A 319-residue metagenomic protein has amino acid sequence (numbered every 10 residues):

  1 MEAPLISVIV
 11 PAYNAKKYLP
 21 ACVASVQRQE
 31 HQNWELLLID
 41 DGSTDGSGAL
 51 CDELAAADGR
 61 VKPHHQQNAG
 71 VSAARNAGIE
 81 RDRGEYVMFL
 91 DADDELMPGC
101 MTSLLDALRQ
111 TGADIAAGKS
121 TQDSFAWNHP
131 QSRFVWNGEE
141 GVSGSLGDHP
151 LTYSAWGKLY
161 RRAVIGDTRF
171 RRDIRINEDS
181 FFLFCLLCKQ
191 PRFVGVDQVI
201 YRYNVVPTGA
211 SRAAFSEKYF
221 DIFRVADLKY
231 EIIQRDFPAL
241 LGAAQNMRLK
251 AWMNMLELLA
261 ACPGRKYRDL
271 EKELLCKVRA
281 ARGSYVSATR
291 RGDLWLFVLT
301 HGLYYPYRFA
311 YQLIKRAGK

Functional and structural regions predicted by a protein language model:
N14-R28: Short, well-formed alpha-helical segments that are part of the catalytic scaffolds of diverse glycosyltransferases
Y18-P20, D45-L54, R60, E95 (+1 more regions): Acidic helix N-cap motif at the loop->helix transition within catalytic regions of sugar-transfer enzymes
S25, Q32, D40-L50, Q67: A conserved acidic beta->alpha catalytic loop
Q66-D82, S103: Glycine-rich, basic loop-to-helix element that forms the pyrophosphate-binding segment of sugar-nucleotide handling
V71, A92-V194, Y201-E217: Donor-binding/catalytic cores of nucleotide-activated saccharide and glycerol-phosphate transferases/polymerases
V87: Short aromatic/hydrophobic "clamp" motif used to bind/position activated sugar donors
V199-V206, R212-L240, A251-G283: Catalytic core of nucleotide-sugar-dependent glycosyltransferases
A261-K319: Membrane-interface aromatic/basic loop that binds lipid-linked glycans or pyrophosphate carriers, typified by
